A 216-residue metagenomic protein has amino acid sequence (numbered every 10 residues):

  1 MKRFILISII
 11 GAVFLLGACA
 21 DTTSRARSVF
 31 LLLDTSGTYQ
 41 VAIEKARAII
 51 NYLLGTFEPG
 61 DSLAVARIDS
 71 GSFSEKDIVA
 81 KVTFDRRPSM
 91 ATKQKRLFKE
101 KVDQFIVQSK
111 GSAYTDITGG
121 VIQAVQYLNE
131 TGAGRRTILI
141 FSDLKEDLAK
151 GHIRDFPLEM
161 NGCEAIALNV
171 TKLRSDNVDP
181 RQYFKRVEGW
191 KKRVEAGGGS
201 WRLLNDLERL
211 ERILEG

Functional and structural regions predicted by a protein language model:
L16-A18: C-terminal motif of bacterial Sec signal peptides marking the signal peptidase cleavage site
A20-T22: Bacterial signal peptide processing site
R25-R86, T137-L139, L207-E211: Von Willebrand factor
R27, S112-G162: Exposed acidic/Ser/Thr-rich ligand/metal-binding surfaces
Y39-A42, F73-D77, E146-I153, R174-N177 (+1 more regions): Extracytoplasmic/secreted cell-surface and envelope-processing proteins
D85-R135, T171-L173: Von Willebrand factor
K145-G189: VWA/integrin I-like adhesion module and closely mimicked acidic/polar interface patches used
P180-G216: Von Willebrand factor A/integrin I-like adhesion domains
